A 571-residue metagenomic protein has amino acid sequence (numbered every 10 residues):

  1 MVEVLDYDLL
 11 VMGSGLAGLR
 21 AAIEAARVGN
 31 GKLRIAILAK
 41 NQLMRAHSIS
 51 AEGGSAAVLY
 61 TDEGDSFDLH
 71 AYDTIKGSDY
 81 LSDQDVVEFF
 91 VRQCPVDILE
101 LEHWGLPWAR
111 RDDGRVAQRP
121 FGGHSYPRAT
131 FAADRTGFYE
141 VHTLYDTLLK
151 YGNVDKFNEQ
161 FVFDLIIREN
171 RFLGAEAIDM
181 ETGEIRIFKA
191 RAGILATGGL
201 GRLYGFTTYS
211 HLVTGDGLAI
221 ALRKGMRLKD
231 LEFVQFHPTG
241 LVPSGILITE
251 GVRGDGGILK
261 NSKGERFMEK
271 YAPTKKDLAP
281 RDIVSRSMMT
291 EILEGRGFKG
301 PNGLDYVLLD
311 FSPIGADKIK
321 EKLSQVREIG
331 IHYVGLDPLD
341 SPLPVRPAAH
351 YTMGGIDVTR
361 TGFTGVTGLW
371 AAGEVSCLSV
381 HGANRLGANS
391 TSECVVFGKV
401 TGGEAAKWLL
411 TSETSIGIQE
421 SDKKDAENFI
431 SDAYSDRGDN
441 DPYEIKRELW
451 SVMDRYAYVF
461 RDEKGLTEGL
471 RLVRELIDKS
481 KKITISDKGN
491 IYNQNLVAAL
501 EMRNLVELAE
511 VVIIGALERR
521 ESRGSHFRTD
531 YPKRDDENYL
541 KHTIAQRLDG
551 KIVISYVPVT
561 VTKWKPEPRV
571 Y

Functional and structural regions predicted by a protein language model:
V2-L10, A21-E24, Q42-M44, S50-A51 (+9 more regions): Glycine- and aromatic-enriched mobile tails/lids
L9-I37: N-terminal Rossmann-like FAD-binding beta1-loop-alpha1 element of flavoenzymes
R27-A51, D62: Glycine-rich FAD pyrophosphate-binding loop
A57-F90: Glycine-rich active-site loop/strand segments that organize a redox cofactor
D97-E184, K189, A196, H237-S244 (+1 more regions): Conserved redox-cofactor binding core of oxidoreductases
D164-I187, L336-L378: FAD-site-proximal beta/loop scaffold in flavoenzymes
A192-I246, P301, G387-V400, E404: Glycine-rich loop(s) and the adjacent beta-strand/alpha-helix scaffold that form part
I220, M226-L336, E404-L410, K446 (+1 more regions): An anion/pyrophosphate-binding glycine-rich loop and adjacent beta-alpha core in soluble alpha-beta enzymes
